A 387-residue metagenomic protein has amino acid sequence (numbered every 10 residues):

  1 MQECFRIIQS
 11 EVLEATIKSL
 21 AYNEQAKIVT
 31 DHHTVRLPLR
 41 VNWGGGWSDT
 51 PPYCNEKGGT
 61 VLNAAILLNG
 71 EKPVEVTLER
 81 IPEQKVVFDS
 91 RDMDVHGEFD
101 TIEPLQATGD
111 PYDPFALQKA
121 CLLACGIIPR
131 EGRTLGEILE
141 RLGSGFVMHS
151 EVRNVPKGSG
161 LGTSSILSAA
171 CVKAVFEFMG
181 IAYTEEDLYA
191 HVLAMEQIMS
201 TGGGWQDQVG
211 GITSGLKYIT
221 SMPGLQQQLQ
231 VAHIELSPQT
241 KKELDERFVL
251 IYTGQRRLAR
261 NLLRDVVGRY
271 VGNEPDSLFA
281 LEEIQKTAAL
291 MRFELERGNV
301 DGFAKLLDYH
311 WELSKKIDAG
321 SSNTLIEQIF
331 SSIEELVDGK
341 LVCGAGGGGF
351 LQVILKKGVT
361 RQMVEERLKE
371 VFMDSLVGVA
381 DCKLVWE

Functional and structural regions predicted by a protein language model:
M1-G44, S48-E140, I181, A190-S200 (+2 more regions): C-terminal nucleotide
F99-Q106, F146-K157: Glycine/charged-rich beta-loop-alpha catalytic/anionic-binding loops adjacent to active sites
V155-S159, V337-K340: Short pre-catalytic strand/loop immediately N-terminal to key active-site residues, enriched for Gly-Thr
S159-I181: DPxDG-like acidic metal-binding loop motif
G160, F350-Q352: Short aromatic/hydrophobic contact patches that present stacked aromatics for nucleic-acid/ligand binding
E185-E186: A sequence/structural signal of beta-propeller blade repeats
G346-G348: Glycine-rich nucleotide-binding loop
